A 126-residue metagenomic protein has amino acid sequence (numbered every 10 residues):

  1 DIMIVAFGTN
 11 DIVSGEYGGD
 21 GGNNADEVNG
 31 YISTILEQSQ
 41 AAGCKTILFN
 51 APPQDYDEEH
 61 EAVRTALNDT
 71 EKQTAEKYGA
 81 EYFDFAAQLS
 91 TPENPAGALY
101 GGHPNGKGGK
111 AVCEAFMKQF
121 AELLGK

Functional and structural regions predicted by a protein language model:
D1, G43-K45, G79: Residue-level detector of structured alpha->beta connecting loops
D1-D26, Q54: Oxyanion-hole/transition-state-stabilizing segment in secreted/luminal serine hydrolases and related acyltransferases
D1-I2, E37-Q38, E122-K126: Surface-exposed acidic, glycine-flexible loop patches that form ligand/cofactor-binding and adhesion interfaces
A6-N10, I35-A66: Active-site segments of SGNH/GDSL-like serine hydrolases that catalyze O-acetyl group transfer/hydrolysis on lipids
A25-N29, R64: A conditional alpha-helix N-cap/helix-loop micro-motif detector
V28, T46-I47, V112: Hydrophobic aliphatic residue packing
N29-L36, N68, K72: Generic structural signal for well-ordered alpha-helices, preferentially at hydrophobic/aromatic core positions
P52-K126: Catalytic His-Asp segment of secreted/periplasmic serine-dependent ester chemistry enzymes
